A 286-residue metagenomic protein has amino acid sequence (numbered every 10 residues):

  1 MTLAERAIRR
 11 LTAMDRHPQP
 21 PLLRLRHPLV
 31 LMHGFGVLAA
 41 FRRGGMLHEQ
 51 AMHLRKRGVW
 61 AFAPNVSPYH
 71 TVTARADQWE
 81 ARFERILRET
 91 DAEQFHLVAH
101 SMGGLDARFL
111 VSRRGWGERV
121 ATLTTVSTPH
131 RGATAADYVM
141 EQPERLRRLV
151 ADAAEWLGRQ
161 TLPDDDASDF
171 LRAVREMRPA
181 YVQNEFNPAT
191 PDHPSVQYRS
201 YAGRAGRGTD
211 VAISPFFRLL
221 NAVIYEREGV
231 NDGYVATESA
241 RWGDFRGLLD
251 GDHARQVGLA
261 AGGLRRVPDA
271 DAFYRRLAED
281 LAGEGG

Functional and structural regions predicted by a protein language model:
M1-R16: Short coil-to-helix leader/linker segments, especially the first N-terminal amphipathic alpha-helix with its helix
R16-R24, A189: Short boundary motifs at domain starts and secondary-structure transition points
L22-F95: Active-site catalytic motif of lipid deacylating hydrolases and related acyltransferases
V30, F62, T124, R199-Y201 (+1 more regions): Hydrophobic/aromatic beta-strand patches that form the interior of the parallel beta-sheet core in alpha/beta enzyme
H33, A61, D77-A180, D232: Serine-dependent carboxylesterase/thioesterase catalytic core of lipase-like alpha/beta-hydrolase/SGNH enzymes
R43-G44, A133-V139, E144, T209-P215: Short aromatic-enriched loop/helix-cap "lid" or pocket-rim segments at secondary-structure transitions that line
A154-T209, I213: Hydrophobic, aromatic-enriched interface-forming segments
P191-G286: C-terminal catalytic-base region of ester-bond hydrolases, centering on the histidine of the charge-relay
